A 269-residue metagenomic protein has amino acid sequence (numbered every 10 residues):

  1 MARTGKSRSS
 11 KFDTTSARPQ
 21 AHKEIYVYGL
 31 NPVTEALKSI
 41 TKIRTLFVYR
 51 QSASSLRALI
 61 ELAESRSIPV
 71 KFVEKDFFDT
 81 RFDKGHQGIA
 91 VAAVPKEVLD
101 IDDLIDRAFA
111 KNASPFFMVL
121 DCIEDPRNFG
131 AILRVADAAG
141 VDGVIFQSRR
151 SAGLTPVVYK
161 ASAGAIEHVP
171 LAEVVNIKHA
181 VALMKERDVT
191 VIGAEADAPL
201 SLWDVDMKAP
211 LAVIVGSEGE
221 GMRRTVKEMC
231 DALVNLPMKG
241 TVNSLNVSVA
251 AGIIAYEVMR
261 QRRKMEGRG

Functional and structural regions predicted by a protein language model:
M1-R107: N-terminal positively charged helical leader segments and presequences
T34, S39-I40, R44, K160-A165 (+1 more regions): Structured adenosyl-cofactor binding patch, chiefly the S-adenosyl-L-methionine
K38-T41, V48, A53, D106-L200: RNA substrate-binding interface of SAM-dependent RNA methyltransferases
S55, S151-V157, E220-M229: Short, glycine/polar-rich helix-capping loops at beta-to-alpha or helix-loop-helix junctions that flank or form
E74, V94, D121, Q147-S148 (+5 more regions): Short beta->alpha connector loops at strand-helix junctions that form conserved, small/polar/Pro-enriched
R81-P95, S162-A165, K208-G216: Short basic, glycine-rich beta-strand/loop surfaces that mediate nucleic-acid
R127-A131, M222, V247: Short glycine/serine/threonine-rich phosphate/pyrophosphate-binding segments that cradle anionic phosphate groups
I192-V242, N246: Active-site/ligand-binding-proximal alpha/beta "capping" segment
